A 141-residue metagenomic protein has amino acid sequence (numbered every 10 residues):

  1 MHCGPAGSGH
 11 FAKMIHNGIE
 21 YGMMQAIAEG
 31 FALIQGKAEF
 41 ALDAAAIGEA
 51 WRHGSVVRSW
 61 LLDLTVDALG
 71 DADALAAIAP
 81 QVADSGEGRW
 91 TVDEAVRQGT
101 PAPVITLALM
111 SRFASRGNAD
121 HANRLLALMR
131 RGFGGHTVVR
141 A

Functional and structural regions predicted by a protein language model:
G7-H136: Helical "substrate-binding/catalytic lid" subdomain of Rossmann-like NAD(P)-dependent dehydrogenases/reductases
V139-A141: Long, positively charged, glycine-interspersed low-complexity recognition regions
